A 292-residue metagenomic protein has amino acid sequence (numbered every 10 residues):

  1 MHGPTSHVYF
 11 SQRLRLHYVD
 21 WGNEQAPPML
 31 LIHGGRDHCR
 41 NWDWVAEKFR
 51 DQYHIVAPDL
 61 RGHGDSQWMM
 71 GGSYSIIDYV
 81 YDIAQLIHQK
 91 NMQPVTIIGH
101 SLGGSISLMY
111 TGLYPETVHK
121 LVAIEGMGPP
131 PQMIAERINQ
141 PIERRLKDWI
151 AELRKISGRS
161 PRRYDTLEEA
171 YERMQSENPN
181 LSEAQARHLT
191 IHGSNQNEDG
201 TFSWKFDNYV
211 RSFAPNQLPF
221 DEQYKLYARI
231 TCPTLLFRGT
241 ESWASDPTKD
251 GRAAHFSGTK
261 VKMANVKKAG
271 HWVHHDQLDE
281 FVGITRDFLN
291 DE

Functional and structural regions predicted by a protein language model:
M1-L30, R50-Y53, N91-Q93, G128-P129 (+3 more regions): Alpha/beta-hydrolase fold catalytic core
S11, R50, V56-I98, L102 (+2 more regions): Active-site loop/oxyanion-hole signature of alpha/beta-hydrolase fold enzymes
V19-W68, G72, R252: Conserved HGGG/HGGXW glycine-rich cap/lid loop of the alpha/beta-hydrolase fold
Q93-N139: Conserved hydrolase catalytic core segment
H119-D165: Flexible "cap/lid" loop of the alpha/beta hydrolase fold
P161-E241: Alpha/beta-hydrolase
Y224, A228-A269: Conserved loop-alpha-helix segment in the C-terminal half of the alpha/beta-hydrolase fold that carries the catalytic
V266-V282: Catalytic histidine-centered segment of alpha/beta-hydrolase-like enzymes
